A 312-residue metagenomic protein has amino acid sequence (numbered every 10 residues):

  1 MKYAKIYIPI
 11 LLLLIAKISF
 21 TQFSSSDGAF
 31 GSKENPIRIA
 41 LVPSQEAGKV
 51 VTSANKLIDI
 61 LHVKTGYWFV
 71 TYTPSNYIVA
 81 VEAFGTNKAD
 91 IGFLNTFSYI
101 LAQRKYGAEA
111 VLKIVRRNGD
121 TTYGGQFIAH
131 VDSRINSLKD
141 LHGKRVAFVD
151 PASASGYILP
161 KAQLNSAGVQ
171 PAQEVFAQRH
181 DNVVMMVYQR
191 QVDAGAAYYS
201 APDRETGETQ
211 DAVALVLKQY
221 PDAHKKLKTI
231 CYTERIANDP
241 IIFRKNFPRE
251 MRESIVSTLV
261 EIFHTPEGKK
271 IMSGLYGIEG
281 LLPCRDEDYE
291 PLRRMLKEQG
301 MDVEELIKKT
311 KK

Functional and structural regions predicted by a protein language model:
S26, F30-K56, F247-K312: An extracytoplasmic/periplasmic, membrane-proximal ligand-sensing/linker region
D27-I100: Extracytoplasmic small-molecule ligand-binding "clamshell" domains of the periplasmic binding protein/Venus flytrap
H62-T73, N165-A177, K225-K226, E305-T310: A local structural motif
T73-Y77, N87-K105, I114, H180 (+2 more regions): Beta->alpha turn/N-cap motifs
F84-G85, L141, V187-Y188: Hydrophobic residues within well-ordered alpha-helices
A129-V146: Flexible hinge/capping segments at coil-to-helix
R145-E250: Pocket-lining segment of extracytoplasmic ligand-binding domains
